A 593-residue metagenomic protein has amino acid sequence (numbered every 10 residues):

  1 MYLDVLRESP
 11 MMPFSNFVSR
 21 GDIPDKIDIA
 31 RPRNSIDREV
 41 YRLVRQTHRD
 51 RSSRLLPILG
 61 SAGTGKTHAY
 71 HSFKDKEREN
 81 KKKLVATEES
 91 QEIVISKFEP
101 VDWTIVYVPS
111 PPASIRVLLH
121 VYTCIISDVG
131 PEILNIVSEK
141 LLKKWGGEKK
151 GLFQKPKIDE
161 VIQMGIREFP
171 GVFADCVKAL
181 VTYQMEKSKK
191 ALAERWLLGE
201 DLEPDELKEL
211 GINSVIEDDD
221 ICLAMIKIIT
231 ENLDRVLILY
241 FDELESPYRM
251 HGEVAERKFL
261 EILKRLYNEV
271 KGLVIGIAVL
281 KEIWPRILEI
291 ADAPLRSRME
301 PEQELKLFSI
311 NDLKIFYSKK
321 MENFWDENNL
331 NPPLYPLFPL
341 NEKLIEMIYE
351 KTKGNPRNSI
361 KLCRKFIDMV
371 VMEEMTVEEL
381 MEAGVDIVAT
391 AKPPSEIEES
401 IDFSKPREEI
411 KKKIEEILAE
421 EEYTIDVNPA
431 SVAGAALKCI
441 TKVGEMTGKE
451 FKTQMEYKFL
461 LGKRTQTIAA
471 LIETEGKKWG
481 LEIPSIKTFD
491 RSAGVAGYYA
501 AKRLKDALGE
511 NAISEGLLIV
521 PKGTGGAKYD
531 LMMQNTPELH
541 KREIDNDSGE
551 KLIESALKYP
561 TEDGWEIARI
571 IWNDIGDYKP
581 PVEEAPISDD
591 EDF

Functional and structural regions predicted by a protein language model:
M1-L56, V85-E88, D386, K392-S404 (+1 more regions): A short, basic N-terminal segment
M1-M12, S35, W196-L344, T536-G576 (+1 more regions): The catalytic "switch" region of P-loop NTPases
R49-D234, K405: P-loop NTPase nucleotide-binding core
R54-L56, D102-V106, L237-L239, L273-I277 (+3 more regions): Hydrophobic beta-strand segments of well-ordered beta-sheets in folded domains
G60-G63, S110-S114, V279-I283, C363-I367 (+2 more regions): Short beta-alpha junction loops
A62-G65, A113-I115, V215-E217, E245-E253 (+4 more regions): Short acidic, S/G/P-rich loop/turn micro-motifs used as interaction or catalytic elements
A69-R78, V94, L288-L295, A527-H540: Short, aromatic/basic amphipathic alpha-helical patches
E322-E482, K487-G494, K505-L517, K528-F593: C-terminal alpha-helical "lid" subdomain
